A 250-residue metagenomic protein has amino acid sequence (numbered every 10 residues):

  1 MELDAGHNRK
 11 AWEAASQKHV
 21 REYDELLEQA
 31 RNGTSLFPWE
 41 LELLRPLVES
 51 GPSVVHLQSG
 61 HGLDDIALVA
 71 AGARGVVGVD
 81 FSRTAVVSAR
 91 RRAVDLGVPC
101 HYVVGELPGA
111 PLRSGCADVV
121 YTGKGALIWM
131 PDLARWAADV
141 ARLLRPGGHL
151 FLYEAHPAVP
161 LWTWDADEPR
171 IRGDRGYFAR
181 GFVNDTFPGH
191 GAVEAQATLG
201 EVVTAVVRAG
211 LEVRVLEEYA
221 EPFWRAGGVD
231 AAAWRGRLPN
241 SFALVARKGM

Functional and structural regions predicted by a protein language model:
M1-L27: N-terminal, positively charged/glycine-rich alpha-helical extensions of SAM-dependent methyltransferases
D24-P52: Conserved alpha-helix/loop element of class I SAM-dependent methyltransferases that forms part of the SAM/SAH-binding
S53-G109: Class I SAM-dependent methyltransferase SAM/SAH-binding core
P108-V119: A short acidic, Gly/Pro-enriched loop at the edge of an enzyme's catalytic core that lines a small-molecule cofactor
D118-A134: A short SAM/SAH-binding and catalytic strip from SAM-dependent methyltransferases
A134-H149: A short glycine-rich, Lys/Arg-flanked "PGG" loop and its adjoining helix->strand segment in the class I
H149-F182: Conserved class I S-adenosyl-L-methionine
V193-L216: Short alpha-helix
